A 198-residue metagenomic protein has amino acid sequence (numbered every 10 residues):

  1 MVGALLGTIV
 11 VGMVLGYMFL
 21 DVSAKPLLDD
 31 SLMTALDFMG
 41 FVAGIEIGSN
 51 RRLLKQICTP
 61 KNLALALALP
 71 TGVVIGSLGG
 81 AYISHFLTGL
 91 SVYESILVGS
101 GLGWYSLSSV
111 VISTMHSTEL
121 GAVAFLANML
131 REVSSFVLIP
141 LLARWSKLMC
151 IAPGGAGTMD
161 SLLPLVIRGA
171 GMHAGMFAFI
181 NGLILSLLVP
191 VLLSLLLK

Functional and structural regions predicted by a protein language model:
M1-Q56, A68-F86: Structural signature of multi-pass alpha-helical membrane transport proteins
G3-A4, L32, C58-T71, S95-G101 (+2 more regions): Cytoplasmic-side transmembrane-helix entry/capping segments in multi-pass membrane proteins
M13-Y17, L78-I83, S108-V111, V137 (+2 more regions): Alpha-helical transmembrane segments of multipass membrane proteins
P26, R52-L63, H85-L90, V111-T118 (+2 more regions): Short juxtamembrane and helix-loop transition motifs at transmembrane-helix boundaries in membrane proteins
R51-A81, F125-V133, F177-L185: Entry/N-cap segments of selected transmembrane alpha helices and their immediately preceding amphipathic helices
A66-S109: Ordered, amphipathic secondary-structure segments that act as subunit-interaction surfaces in large macromolecular
E94-S134, L142-I180: Alpha-helical membrane segments and immediately flanking helix-loop junctions that form or couple to the substrate/ion
L188-K198: Juxtamembrane boundary at the C-terminal end of a transmembrane helix
